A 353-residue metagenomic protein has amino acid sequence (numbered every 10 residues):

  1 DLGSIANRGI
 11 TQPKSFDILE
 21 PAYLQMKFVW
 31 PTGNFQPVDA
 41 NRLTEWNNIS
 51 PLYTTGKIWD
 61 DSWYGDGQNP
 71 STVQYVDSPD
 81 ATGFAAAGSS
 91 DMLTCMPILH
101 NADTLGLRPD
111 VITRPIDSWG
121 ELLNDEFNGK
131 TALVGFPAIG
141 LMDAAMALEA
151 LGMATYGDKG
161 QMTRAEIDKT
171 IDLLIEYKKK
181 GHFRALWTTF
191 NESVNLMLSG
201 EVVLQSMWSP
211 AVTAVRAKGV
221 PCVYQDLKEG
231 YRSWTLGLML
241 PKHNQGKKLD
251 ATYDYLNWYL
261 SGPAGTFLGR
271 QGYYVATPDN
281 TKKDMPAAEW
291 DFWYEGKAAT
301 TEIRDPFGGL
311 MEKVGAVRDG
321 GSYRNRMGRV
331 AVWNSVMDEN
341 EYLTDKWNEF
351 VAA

Functional and structural regions predicted by a protein language model:
D1-T32: Early extracytoplasmic/lumenal segment of secretory-pathway proteins
K14-D17, F127-T131, K179-F183, S199-V203 (+2 more regions): Loop/turn elements at helix/coil->beta-strand transitions in domains of secreted/extracellular proteins
E20-L24, W30-E192: Extracytoplasmic ligand-binding site segments that recognize negatively charged/polar headgroups
M26, W30, G120-L123, A145 (+7 more regions): Non-transmembrane alpha-helical segments in soluble domains of secreted/periplasmic/extracellular proteins
T54-A87, L173, M197, A288-R326: Surface-exposed intrinsically disordered loops and tails
H182-Q245, K282: Extracytoplasmic/periplasmic substrate-binding proteins
M239-D319: Mature extracytoplasmic/periplasmic domains
G308-A353: Conserved C-terminal helix/tail region of periplasmic/extracytoplasmic solute-binding proteins
